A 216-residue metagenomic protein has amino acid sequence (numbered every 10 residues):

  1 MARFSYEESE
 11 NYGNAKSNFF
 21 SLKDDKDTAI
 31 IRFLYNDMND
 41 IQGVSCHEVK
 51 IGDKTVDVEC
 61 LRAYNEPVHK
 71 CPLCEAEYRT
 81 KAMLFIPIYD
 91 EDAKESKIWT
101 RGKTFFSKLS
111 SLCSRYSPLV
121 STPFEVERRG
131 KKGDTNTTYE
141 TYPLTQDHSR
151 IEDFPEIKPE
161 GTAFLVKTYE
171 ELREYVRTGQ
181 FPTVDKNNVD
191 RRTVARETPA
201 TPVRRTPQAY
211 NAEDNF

Functional and structural regions predicted by a protein language model:
M1-S114, T162-V194, A212-F216: OB-fold ssDNA-binding interfaces and closely related basic DNA-contact patches used across DNA replication/repair
C71, E127-R128: Short amphipathic beta-strand and strand-loop transition segments with alternating hydrophobic
R79-A82, P118-V120, G133-T138: A short, structural micro-pattern
P87-D90, P123-E127, T138-Y139: Canonical SH2 domain fold
S107-E127: Short nucleic-acid-contacting surface segments enriched for D/E, G, S/T with interspersed K/R
R128-P159: OB-fold/S1-family single-stranded nucleic acid-binding modules
A200-F216: Long, low-complexity, intrinsically disordered segments
